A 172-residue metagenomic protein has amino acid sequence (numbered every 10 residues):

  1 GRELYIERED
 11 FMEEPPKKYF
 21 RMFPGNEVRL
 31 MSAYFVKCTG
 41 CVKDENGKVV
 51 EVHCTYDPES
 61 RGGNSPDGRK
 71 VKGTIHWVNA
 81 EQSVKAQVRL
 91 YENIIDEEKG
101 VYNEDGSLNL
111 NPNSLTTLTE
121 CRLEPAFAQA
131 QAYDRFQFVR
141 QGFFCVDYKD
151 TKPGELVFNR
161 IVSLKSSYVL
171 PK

Functional and structural regions predicted by a protein language model:
G1-K172: Basic, alpha-helical terminal appendages of large translation-related enzymes
